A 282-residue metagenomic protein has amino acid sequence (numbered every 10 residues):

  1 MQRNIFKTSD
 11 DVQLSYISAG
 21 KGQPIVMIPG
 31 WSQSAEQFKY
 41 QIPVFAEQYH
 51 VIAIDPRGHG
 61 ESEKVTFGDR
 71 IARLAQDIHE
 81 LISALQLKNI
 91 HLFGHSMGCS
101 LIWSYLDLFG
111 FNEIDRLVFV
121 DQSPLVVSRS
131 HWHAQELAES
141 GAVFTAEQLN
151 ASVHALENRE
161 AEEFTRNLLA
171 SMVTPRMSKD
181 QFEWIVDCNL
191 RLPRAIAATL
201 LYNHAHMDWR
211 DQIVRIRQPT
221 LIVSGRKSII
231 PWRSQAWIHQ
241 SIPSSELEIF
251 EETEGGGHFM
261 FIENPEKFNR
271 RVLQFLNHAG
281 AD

Functional and structural regions predicted by a protein language model:
M1-I25, E47-H50, L87-K88, R191 (+2 more regions): Alpha/beta-hydrolase fold catalytic core
V12-F67, I71: Conserved HGGG/HGGXW glycine-rich cap/lid loop of the alpha/beta-hydrolase fold
A72-I90: Conserved acidic catalytic loop of the alpha/beta-hydrolase fold
G94, G98, I102: Gly/Ala-rich beta-loop-alpha elbow adjacent to hydrolase catalytic centers
W103-L108, E113-L156: Flexible "cap/lid" loop of the alpha/beta hydrolase fold
S128-A134, A151-Q212: Conserved alpha/beta-hydrolase catalytic His-Asp/Glu region
R215-G256: Conserved loop-alpha-helix segment in the C-terminal half of the alpha/beta-hydrolase fold that carries the catalytic
T253-P265, N269: Catalytic histidine-centered segment of alpha/beta-hydrolase-like enzymes
